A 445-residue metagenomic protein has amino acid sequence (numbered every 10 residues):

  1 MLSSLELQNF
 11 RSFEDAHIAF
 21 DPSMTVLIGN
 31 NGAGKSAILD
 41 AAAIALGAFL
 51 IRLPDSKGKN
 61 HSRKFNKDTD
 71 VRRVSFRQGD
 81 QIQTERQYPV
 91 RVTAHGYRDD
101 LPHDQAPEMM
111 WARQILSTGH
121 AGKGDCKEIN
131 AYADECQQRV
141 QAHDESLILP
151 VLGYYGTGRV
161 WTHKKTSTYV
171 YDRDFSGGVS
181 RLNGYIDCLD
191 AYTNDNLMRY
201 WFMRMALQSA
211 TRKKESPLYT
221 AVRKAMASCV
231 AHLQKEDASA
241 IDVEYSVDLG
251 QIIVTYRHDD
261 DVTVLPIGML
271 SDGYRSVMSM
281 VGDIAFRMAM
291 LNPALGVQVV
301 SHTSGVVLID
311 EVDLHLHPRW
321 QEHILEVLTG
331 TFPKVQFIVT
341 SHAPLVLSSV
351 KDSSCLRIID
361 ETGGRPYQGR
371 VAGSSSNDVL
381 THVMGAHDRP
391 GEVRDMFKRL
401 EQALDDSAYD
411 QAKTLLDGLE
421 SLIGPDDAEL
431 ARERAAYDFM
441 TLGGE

Functional and structural regions predicted by a protein language model:
M1-L197, K214, A231, R399 (+2 more regions): P-loop NTPase switch/coupling surface
M1-S56, L249-D388: Switch/communication elements of ASCE P-loop NTPase nucleotide-binding domains
I44, D100, K224-H232, F286 (+2 more regions): A generic structural signal for well-ordered alpha-helical segments enriched in polar/charged residues
I129, I148, E215-M226, A372-S376 (+1 more regions): A structural signal for well-ordered alpha-helical scaffolds and beta->alpha junctions
L149-L152, N183, R275-M278, P344 (+4 more regions): Non-catalytic, well-ordered alpha-helical scaffold segments
L152-G156, E244, G305-E311: Extended hydrophobic secondary-structure segments that form protein cores and membrane-embedded regions
R181-H302, A412: Extended helical coiled-coil dimerization/tether regions that scaffold and oligomerize large DNA-maintenance assemblies
E322, Q368-E445: Acidic, Mg2+-coordinating catalytic modules of nucleic-acid enzymes
